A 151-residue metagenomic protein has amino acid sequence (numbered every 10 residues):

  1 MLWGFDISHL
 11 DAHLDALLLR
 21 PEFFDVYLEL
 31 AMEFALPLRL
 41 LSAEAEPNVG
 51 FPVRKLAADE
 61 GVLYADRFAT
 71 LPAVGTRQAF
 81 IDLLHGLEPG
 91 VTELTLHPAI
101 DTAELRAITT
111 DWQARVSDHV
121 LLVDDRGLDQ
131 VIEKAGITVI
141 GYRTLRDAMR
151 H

Functional and structural regions predicted by a protein language model:
M1-L63, T70-Q78, H85: Catalytic domains of cell-wall/extracellular-matrix polysaccharide-remodeling enzymes, centered on de-N-acetylation
L10, L94, I132: Conserved, mostly hydrophobic/aromatic
P37, F51-A58, L83-E104, T138-I140: Aromatic-lined glycan-binding groove of carbohydrate-active enzymes
L38-L41, T109-H151: C-terminal domain-boundary segment and adjacent tail
V49-K55, T76-Q78, T102-D111, H151: Histidine/acidic-residue-rich catalytic or RNA/ligand-binding cores of hydrolases and nuclease-related proteins
Y64-R67, D118: Glycine-rich, flexible loop/turn motifs
R77-I81, E88-V91, D125, D129: Short amphipathic alpha-helical surface patches that serve as generic macromolecular interface elements
